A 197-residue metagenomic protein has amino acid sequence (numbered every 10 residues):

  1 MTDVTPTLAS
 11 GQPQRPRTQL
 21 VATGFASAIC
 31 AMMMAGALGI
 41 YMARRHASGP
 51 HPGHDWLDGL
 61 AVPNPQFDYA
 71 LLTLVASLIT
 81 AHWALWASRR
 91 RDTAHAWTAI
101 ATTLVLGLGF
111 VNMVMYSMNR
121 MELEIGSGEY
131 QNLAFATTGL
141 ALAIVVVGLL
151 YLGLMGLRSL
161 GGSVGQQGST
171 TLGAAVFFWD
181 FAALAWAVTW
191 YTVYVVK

Functional and structural regions predicted by a protein language model:
M1-K197: ...captures the hydrophobic TM-helix bundle architecture rather than a specific catalytic motif, and can also fire on
